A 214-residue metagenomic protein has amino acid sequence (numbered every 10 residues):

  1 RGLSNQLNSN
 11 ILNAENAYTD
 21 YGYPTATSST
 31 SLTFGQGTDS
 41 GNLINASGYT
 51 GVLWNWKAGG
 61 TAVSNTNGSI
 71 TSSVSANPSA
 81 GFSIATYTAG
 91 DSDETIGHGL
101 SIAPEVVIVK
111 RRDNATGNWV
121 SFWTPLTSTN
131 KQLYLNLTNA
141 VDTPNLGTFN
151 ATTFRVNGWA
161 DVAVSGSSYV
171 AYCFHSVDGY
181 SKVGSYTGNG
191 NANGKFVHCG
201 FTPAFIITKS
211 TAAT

Functional and structural regions predicted by a protein language model:
R1-T214: Surface-exposed molecular-recognition determinants
